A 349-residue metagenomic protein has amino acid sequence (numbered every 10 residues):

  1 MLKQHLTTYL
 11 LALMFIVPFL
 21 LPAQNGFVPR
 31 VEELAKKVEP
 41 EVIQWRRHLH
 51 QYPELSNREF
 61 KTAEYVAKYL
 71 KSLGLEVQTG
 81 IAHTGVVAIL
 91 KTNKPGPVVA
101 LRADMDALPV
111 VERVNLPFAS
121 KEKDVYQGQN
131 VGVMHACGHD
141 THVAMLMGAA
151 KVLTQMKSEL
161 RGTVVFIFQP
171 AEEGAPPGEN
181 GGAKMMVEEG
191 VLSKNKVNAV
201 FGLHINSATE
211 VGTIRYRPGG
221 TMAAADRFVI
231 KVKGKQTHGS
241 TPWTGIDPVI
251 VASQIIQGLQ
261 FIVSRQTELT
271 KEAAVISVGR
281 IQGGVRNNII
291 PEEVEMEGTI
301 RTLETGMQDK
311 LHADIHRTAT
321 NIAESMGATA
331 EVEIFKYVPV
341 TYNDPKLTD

Functional and structural regions predicted by a protein language model:
M1-L10: Bacterial N-terminal signal peptides that target proteins for export
Y9-P22: Bacterial N-terminal signal peptides
Q24, S72, S253-D349: Metal-dependent amide/peptide-bond hydrolase catalytic core, centered on the "pita-bread" metallohydrolase fold
Q24-M134, A144-R161: Acidic/His- and Gly-rich active-site-bordering loop/insert found across diverse amide/peptide-bond hydrolases
K36-P40, P53-E64, A136, D140 (+5 more regions): Soluble non-cytosolic domains of exported or imported proteins
R46, Q78, V98-R102, H135 (+5 more regions): Structural recognition of the beta-strand scaffold that forms the well-ordered cores of secreted hydrolase catalytic
K123-M134, D140-T141, V152-L153, S158-R280 (+1 more regions): Histidine/acidic-residue-rich, glycine-tolerant segments that coordinate divalent metal ions
